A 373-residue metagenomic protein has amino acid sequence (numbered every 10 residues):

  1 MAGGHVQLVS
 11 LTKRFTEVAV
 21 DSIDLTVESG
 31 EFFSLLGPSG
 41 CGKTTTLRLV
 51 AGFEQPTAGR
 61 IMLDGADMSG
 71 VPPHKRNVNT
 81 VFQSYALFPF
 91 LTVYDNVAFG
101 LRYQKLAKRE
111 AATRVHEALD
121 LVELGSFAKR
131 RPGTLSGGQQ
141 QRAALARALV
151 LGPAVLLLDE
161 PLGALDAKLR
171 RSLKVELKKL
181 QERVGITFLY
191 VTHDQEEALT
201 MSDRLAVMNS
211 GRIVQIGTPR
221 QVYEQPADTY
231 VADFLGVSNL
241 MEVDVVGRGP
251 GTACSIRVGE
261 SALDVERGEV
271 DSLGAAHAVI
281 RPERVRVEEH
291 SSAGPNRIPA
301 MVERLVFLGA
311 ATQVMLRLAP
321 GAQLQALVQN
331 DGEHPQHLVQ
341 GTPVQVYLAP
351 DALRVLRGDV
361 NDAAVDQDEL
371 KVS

Functional and structural regions predicted by a protein language model:
L36-P38: The feature captures the beta-strand-to-loop junction immediately N-terminal to the Walker
T44-L47, A143: ABC ATPase nucleotide-binding domain helices that frame the ATP-binding cleft
A51: Helix-to-loop junction immediately C-terminal to a conserved catalytic motif
R60, A66, R212: ATP-binding/catalytic-site motifs of ATP-hydrolyzing domains
P73-N79, Q83-D233: ABC ATPase nucleotide-binding domains
S238-L240, R248-S373: Non-catalytic connector elements of ABC transporters
